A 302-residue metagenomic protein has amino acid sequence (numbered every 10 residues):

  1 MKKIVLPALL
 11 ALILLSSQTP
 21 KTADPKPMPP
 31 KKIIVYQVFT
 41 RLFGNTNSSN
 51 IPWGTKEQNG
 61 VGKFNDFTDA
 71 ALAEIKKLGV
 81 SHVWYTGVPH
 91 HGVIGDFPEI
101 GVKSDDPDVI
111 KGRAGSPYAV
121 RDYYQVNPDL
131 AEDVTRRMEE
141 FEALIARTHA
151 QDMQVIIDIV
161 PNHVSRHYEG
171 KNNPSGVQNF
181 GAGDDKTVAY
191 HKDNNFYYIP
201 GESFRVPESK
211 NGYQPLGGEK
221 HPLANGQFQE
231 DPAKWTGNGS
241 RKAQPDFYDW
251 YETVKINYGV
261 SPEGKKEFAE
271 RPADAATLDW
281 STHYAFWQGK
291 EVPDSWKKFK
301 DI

Functional and structural regions predicted by a protein language model:
K2-A8: Sec-dependent signal peptide recognition, specifically the positively charged N-region followed immediately by
A8-L9, N47: A periodicity- and composition-biased signal for non-globular, repetitive helical segments
L9-L10, S261: Intrinsic disorder/low-complexity segments
A11-M28: Bacterial Sec-dependent signal peptides at the C-terminal "C-region" and cleavage site
A23-Q154, N162-N173, V177-D193, Y198-I302: N-terminal structural segment of carbohydrate-active enzymes
